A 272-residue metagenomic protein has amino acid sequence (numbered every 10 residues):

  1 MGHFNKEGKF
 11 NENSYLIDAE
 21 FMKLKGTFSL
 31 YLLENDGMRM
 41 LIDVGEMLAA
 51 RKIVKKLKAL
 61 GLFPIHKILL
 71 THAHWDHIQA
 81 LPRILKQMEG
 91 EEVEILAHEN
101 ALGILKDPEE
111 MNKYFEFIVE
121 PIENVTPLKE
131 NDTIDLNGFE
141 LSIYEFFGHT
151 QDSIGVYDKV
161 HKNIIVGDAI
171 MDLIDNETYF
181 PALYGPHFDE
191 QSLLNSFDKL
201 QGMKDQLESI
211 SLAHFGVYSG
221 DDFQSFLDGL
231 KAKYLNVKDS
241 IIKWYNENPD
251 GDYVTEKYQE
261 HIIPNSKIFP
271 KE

Functional and structural regions predicted by a protein language model:
G2-L60, V156-G167, D172: Conserved beta-strand hairpin/beta-sheet module of binuclear metal-dependent hydrolase folds, prominently
G2-N5, K9-E12, E99-E145, T150 (+1 more regions): Metallo-beta-lactamase
K9, E46-R51, K56-I134: Active-site HxH/HxHxD metal-binding segment of metal-dependent hydrolases
R39-L41, I68, E94, I164 (+1 more regions): Hydrophobic "anchor" residues on beta-strands that sit immediately upstream of conserved functional sites
M40-D43, K67-L70, S142-E145: Short catalytic-loop micro-motif centered on adjacent basic/acidic residues
M47-L48, E140-F147, Q151-Q224: Metallo-beta-lactamase
K113-E123, A169-A182, N236-D239: Active-site-proximal loop/helix segment associated with metal-binding centers of metalloenzymes
Q201-S209, G216-E272: Accessory terminal helices/loops
